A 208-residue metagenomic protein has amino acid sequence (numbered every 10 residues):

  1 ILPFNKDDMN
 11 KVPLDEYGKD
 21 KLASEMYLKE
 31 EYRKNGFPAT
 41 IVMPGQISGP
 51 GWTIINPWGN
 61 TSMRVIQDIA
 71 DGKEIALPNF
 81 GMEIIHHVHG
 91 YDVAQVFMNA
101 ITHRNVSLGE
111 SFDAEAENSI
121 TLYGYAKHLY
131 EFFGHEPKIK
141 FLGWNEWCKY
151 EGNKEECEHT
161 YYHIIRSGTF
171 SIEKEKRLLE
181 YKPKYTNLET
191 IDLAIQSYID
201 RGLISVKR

Functional and structural regions predicted by a protein language model:
M9-I41: Active-site Tyr-X1-5-Lys
N35, G49-R64, A100-F112, H135: Glycine/proline-rich active-site loop of Rossmann-fold NAD(P)-dependent oxidoreductases
V65-V88: A conserved pocket-lining segment of Rossmann-fold NAD(P)-dependent short-chain dehydrogenase/reductase
H86-V93, T186: A conserved structural motif in NAD(P)-dependent oxidoreductases
G90, C148-K182: Conserved C-terminal active-site "lid" loop/helix of NAD(P)H-dependent oxidoreductases that clamps the redox cofactor
V93, F97, A114, Y125 (+2 more regions): Non-catalytic, hydrophobic alpha-helical segments
N99-H159, R201, S205-R208: Mid/C-terminal beta-alpha module of Rossmann-like enzyme folds, strongest in SDR-family dehydrogenases/epimerases
Y185-R208: Amphipathic terminal alpha-helices
